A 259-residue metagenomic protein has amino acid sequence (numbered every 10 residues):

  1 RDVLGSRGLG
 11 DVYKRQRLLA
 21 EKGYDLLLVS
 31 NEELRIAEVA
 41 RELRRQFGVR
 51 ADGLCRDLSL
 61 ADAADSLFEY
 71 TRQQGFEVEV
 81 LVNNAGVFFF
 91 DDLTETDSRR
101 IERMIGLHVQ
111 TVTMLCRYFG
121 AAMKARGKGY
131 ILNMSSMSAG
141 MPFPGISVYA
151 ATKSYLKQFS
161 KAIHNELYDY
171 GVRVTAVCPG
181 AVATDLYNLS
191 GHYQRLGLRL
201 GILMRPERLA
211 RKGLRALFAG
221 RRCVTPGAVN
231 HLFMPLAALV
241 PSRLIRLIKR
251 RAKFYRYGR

Functional and structural regions predicted by a protein language model:
R1-Y13: Single conserved hydrophobic/aromatic residue that forms the stacking wall/gate of nucleotide- or nucleobase-binding
Y24-E38: Conserved glycine-rich Rossmann-like NAD(P)H-binding loop of the short-chain dehydrogenase/reductase
N84-F89: Conserved NAD(P)H cofactor-binding loop of Rossmann-fold oxidoreductase domains
D92-L93, R100-I105: Substrate-binding pocket helix/loop in short-chain dehydrogenase/reductase
C116, T152: Active-site helix of classical SDR
S136: Residue(s) in the substrate-gating loop at a strand-loop-helix junction that position the organic substrate next
N165-V229: SDR active-site lid
